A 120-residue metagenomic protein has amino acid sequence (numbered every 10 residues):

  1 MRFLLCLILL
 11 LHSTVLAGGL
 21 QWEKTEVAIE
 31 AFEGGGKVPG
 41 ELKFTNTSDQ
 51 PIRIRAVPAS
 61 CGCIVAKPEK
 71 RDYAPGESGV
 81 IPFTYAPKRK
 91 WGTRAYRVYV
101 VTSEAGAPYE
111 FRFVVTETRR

Functional and structural regions predicted by a protein language model:
F3-S13: Sec-dependent N-terminal signal peptides
L16-T47, V114-R120: Beta-sheet-dominated interaction scaffolds and their linkers
E23-I29, P39, I64-E69, I81-T84: Short structured motifs
G34-E41, K88-R97: Short, solvent-exposed loop/turn segments enriched in Ser/Thr/Gly
G40-N46, I81-F83, Y96-V101: Buried hydrophobic-core signal for structured, non-transmembrane domains
T47-Q50, R89, E104: Short, acidic/polar linear motifs in exposed loop/turn regions
D49-E77: Surface-exposed binding patches on compact interaction domains or structured appendages
W91-R119: Terminal connector regions
